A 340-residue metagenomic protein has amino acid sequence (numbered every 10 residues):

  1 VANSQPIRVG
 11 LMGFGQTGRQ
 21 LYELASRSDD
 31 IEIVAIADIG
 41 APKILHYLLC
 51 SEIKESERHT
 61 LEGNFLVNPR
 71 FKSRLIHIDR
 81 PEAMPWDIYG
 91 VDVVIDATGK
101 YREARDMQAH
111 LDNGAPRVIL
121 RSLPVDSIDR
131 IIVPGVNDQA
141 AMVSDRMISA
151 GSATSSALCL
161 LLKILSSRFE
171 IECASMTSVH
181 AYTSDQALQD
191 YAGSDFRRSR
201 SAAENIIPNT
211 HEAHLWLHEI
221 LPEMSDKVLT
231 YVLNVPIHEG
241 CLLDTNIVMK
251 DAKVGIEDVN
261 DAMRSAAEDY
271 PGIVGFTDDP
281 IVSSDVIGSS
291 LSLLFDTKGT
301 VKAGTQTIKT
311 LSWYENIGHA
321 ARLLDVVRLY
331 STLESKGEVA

Functional and structural regions predicted by a protein language model:
A2-L188, A192-S199, L333-G337: N-terminal Rossmann-like NAD(P) cofactor-binding subdomain of oxidoreductases, focused on the glycine-rich
I39-P42, P124-V125, S152-T154, S178-D185 (+4 more regions): Glycine-rich beta-alpha junction loops
A140-M142, R198, P236-C241, K302-T305: Short, flexible turn/loop "capping" segments at secondary-structure junctions
I148-S149, S201-I207, L229-V235: A short glycine-threonine-serine/GTX helix/turn-capping micro-motif
S156-S175, E212-L229, V326: Oxidoreductase and adenylate-handling cofactor-binding alpha/beta cores
S194-N205, I237-V248: Glycine-rich phosphate/diphosphate-binding loops and the adjacent beta-loop-alpha structural elements that coordinate
N205-T210, I281: Active-site pocket-shaping loop/turn-to-helix segments
T230, L242, N246-A340: C-terminal active-site/capping subdomain that shapes the small-molecule cofactor and substrate pocket of enzyme
